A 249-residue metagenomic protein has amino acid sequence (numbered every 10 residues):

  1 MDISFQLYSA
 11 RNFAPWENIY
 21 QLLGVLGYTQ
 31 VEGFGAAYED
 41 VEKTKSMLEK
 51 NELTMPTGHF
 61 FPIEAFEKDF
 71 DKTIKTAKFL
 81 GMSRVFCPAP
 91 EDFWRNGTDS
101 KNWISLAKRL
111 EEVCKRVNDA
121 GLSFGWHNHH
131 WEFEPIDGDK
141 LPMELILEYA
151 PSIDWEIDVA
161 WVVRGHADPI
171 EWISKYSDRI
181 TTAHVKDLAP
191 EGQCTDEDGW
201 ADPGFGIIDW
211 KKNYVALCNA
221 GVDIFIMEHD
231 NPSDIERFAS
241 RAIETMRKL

Functional and structural regions predicted by a protein language model:
M1-G24, T76, G81, D137-D139 (+2 more regions): Histidine-acidic metal/acid-base catalytic patches
M1-R84: N-terminal pre-domain/capping segments
I3-L7, V31-G33, M55-F60, V85-C87 (+4 more regions): Hydrophobic faces of well-ordered beta-strands that scaffold small-molecule active sites in alpha/beta enzyme cores
Q6-A10, F34-A36, G58-I63, P90-D92 (+4 more regions): Active-site beta-loop-alpha junctions enriched in small/polar residues
Q30, I63-W155, E236: Active-site acidic/histidine proton-transfer and metal-coordination neighborhood in alpha/beta enzyme cores
K43-N51, R109-V117, L145, W172 (+1 more regions): Catalytic-core regions built around general acid/base machinery
L48-L53, E112, D119, A150-S152 (+2 more regions): Short, well-ordered coil/turn elements that cap or connect secondary structure elements
H59-E64, G97-S100, A160, A201-G204: The substrate-binding groove and active-site-proximal loops of carbohydrate-active enzymes, especially glycoside
